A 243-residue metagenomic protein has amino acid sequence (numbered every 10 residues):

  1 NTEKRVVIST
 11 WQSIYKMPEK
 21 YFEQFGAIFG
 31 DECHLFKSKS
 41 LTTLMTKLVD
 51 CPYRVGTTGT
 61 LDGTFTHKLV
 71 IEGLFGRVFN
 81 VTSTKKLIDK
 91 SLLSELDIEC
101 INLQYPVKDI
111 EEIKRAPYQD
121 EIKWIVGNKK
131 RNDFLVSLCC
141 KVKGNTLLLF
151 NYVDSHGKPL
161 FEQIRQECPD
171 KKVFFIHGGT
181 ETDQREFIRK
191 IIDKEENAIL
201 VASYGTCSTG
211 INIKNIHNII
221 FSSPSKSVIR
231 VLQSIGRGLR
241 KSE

Functional and structural regions predicted by a protein language model:
T2-A27, S38-T43, T206: Conserved helix/coil segment N-terminal to the catalytic DExD/H
T2-E3, K158-P159, K171-S208: Conserved helicase ATPase core of P-loop NTP-dependent helicases/translocases
V7-T10, P52-G59, I199-S203: Structural recognition of the conserved hydrophobic beta-strand(s) that form the central parallel beta-sheet of P-loop
E23-G26, A202, I211-P224: A short beta-strand element within the Helicase C-terminal
G26-A27, H34-E99: Post-DEXD/H (motif II) to motif III coupling segment of the RecA-like Helicase ATP-binding lobe
I28, E32-H34, C207, P224: Conserved Walker B
L61, K226-E243: Conserved SF2 helicase motif VI
E112-N151, S155-Q166: Conserved interdomain hinge at the start of the Helicase C-terminal
